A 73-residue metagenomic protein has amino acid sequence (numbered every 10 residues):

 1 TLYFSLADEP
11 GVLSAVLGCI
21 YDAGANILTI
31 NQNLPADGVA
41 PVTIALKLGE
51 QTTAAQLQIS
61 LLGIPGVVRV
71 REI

Functional and structural regions predicted by a protein language model:
T1-I73: A conserved regulatory-domain signal marking ACT and ACT-like small-molecule sensing domains and adjacent regulatory
